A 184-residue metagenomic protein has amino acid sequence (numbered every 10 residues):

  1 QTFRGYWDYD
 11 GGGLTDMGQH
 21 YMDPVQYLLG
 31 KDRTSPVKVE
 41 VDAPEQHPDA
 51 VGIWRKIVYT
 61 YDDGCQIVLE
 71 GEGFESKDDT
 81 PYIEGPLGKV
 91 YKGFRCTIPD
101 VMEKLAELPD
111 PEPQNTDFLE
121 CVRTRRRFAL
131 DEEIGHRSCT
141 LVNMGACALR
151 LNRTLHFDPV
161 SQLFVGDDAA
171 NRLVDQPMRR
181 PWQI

Functional and structural regions predicted by a protein language model:
Q1-F3, E112-L119: Active-site-adjacent bridging/hinge elements
Q1-V39, T80-Y82, A106, N152-T154: Predominantly a Rossmann-like dinucleotide-binding segment in NAD(P)-dependent oxidoreductases
R4-T15, V41-Q46, M102-L108, V122-G135: Active-site rim elements
G12-T15, Q19-Q26, E112-T116, E133-N143: A structural signal for well-ordered alpha-helical segments within the folded catalytic domains of diverse enzymes
P24-G30, D117-C121, C147: Residue-level signal for well-ordered alpha-helical scaffold segments within enzymatic catalytic domains
K31-V41, Q66-L69, V90-G93, R127-E132 (+1 more regions): Acidic/polar loop patches that form or flank catalytic/metal-binding clefts of enzymes that bind anionic ligands
P44-V51, V58-P113: NAD(P)-dinucleotide binding in Rossmann-like oxidoreductases
A50, C121-I184: C-terminal helix-rich "cap/oligomerization" subdomain common to oxidoreductases
